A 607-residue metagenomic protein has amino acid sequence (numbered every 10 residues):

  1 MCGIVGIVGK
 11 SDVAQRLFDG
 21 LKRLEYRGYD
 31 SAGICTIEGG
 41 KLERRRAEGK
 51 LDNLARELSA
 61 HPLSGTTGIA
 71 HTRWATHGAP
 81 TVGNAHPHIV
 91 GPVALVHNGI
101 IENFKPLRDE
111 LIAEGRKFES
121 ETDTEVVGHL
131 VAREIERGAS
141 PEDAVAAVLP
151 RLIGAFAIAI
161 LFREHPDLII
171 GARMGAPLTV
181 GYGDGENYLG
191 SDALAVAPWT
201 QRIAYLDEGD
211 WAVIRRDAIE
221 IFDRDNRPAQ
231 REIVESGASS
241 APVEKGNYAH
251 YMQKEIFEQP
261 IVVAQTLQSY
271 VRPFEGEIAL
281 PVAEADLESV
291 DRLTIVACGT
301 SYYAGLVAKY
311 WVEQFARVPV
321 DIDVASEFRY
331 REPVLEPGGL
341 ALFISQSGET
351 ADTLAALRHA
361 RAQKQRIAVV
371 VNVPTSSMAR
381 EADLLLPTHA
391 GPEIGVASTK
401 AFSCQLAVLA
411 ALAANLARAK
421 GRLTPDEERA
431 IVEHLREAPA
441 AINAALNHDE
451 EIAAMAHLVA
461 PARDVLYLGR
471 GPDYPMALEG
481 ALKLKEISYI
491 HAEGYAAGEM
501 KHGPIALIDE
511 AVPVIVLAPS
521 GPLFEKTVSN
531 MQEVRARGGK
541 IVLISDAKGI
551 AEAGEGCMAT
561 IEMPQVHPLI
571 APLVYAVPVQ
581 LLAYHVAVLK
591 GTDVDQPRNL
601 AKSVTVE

Functional and structural regions predicted by a protein language model:
M1-K245, A249-H250, E258-D291, Y330 (+4 more regions): Conserved short alpha-helical segments that host acidic/polar catalytic motifs at enzyme active sites
T66-G83, Y270-A285, A308-I344, T350 (+1 more regions): Glycine-rich oxoanion-binding loops at beta->alpha junctions
P87, L161, I170-G171, I203-A204 (+12 more regions): Replace "in large, NTP-powered and nucleic-acid-processing enzymes" with "in large, NTP-powered factors and other
T179-A204, S326-R361, E499-E533, V566-Q580 (+1 more regions): Glycine-rich, anion-gripping cofactor-binding loops and their flanking helix/strand elements in enzyme active sites
G181, A304-L306, D321-I322, A351-L354 (+9 more regions): Extended hydrophobic-aromatic, low-complexity segments
Q259-V263, L267-T294, Q363, L384-P513 (+1 more regions): Active-site phosphate/pyrophosphate-binding segments
E288-E437, L517-P522, K526-A559, L582: Glycine-rich phosphate-binding loops that contact phosphosugars or nucleotide phosphates
K540, A553, V566-E607: Generic C-terminus detector
